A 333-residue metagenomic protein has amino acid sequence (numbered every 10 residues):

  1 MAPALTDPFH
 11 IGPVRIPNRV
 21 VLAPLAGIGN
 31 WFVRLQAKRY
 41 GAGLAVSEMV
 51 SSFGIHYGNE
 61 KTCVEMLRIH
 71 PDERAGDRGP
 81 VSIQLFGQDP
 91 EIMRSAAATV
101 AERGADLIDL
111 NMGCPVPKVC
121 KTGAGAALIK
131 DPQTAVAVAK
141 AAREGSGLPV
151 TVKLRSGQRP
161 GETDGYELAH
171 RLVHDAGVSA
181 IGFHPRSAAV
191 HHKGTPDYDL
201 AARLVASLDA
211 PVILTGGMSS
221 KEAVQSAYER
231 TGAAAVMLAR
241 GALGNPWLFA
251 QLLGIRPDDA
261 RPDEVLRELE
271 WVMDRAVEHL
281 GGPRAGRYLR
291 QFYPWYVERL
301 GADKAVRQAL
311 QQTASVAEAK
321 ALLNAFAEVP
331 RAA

Functional and structural regions predicted by a protein language model:
M1-A333: Flavin-dependent oxidoreductase catalytic cores
